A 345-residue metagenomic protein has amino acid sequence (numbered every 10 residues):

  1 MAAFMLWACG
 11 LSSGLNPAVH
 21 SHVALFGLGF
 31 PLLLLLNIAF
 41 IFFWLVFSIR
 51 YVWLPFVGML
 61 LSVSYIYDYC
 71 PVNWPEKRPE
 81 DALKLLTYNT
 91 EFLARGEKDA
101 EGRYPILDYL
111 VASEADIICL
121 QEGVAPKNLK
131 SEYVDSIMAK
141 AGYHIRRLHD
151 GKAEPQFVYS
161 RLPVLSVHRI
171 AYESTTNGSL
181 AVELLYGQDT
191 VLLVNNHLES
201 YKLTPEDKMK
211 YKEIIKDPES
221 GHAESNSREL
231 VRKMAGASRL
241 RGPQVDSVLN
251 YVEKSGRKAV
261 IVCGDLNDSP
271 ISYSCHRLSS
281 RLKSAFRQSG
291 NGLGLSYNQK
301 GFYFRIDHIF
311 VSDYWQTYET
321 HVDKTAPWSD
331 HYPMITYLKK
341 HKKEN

Functional and structural regions predicted by a protein language model:
M1-D135, A153-Q156, V245-D246, K340-N345: N-terminal, active-site-proximal structural segment of metallo-dependent hydrolase catalytic domains
A2-V46, W53-V57, R169-I170, G242-I261 (+1 more regions): Metal-dependent phosphoester-hydrolase catalytic domains
L60-E80, D108, I117, Q121-E213 (+2 more regions): Structured beta-strand-rich core segments of catalytic domains in phosphoester-bond hydrolases
A82-R95, T190-E199, E224-R228, M234: Active-site-proximal beta-strand elements of phosphoester/diester hydrolases
L83, E114-D116, D189-V191, G256-V260: Loop/turn elements at helix/coil->beta-strand transitions in domains of secreted/extracellular proteins
Y88-T90, G123, L198, D265-L266 (+1 more regions): Active-site metal-binding loops of divalent metal-dependent hydrolases
L93-E97, A125-L129, G151-P155, T176 (+4 more regions): Active-site environment of divalent metal-dependent phosphoester hydrolases
K208-K233: A solvent-exposed, charged loop/short amphipathic helix patch at secondary-structure junctions
